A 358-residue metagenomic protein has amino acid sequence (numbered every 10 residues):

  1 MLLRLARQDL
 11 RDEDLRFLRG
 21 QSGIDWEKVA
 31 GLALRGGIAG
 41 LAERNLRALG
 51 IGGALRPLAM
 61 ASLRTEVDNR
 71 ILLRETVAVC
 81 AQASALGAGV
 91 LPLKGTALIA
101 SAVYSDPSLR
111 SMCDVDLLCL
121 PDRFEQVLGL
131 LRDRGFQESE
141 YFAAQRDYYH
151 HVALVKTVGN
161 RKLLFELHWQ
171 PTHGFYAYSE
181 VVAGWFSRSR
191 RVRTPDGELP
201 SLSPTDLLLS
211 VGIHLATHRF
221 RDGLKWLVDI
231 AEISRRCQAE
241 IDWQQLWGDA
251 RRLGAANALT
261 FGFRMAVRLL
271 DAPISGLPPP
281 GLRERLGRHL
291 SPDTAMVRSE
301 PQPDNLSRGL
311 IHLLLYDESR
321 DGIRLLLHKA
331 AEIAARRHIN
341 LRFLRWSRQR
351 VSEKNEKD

Functional and structural regions predicted by a protein language model:
M1-C113, C119-D358: Conserved NTP-donor binding/palm subdomain of two-metal-ion nucleotidyltransferases/polymerases, i.e., the charged
